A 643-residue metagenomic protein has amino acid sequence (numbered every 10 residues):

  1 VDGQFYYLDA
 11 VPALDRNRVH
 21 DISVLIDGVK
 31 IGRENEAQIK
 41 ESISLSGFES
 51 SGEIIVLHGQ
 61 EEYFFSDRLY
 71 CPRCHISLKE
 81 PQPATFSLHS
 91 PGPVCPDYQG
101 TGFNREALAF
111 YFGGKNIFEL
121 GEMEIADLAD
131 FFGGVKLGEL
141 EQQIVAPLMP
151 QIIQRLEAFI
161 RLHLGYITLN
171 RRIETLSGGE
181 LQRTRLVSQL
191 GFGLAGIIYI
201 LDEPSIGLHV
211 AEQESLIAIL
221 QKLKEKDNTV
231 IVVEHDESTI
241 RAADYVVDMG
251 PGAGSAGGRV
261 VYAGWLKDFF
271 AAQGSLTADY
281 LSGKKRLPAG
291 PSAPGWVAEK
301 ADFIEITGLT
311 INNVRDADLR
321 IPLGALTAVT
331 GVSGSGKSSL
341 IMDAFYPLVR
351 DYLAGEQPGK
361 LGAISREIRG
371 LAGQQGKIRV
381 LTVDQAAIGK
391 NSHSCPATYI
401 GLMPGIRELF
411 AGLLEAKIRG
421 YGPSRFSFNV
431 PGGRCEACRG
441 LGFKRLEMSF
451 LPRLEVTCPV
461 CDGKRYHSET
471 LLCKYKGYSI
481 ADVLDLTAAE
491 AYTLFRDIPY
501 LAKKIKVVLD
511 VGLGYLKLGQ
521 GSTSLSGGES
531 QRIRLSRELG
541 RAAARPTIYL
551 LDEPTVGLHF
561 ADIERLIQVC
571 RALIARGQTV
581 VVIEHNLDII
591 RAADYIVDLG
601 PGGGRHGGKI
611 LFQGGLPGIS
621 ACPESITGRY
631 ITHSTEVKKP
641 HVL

Functional and structural regions predicted by a protein language model:
V1-L643: Conserved phosphate-binding elements of NTP-dependent enzyme cores
